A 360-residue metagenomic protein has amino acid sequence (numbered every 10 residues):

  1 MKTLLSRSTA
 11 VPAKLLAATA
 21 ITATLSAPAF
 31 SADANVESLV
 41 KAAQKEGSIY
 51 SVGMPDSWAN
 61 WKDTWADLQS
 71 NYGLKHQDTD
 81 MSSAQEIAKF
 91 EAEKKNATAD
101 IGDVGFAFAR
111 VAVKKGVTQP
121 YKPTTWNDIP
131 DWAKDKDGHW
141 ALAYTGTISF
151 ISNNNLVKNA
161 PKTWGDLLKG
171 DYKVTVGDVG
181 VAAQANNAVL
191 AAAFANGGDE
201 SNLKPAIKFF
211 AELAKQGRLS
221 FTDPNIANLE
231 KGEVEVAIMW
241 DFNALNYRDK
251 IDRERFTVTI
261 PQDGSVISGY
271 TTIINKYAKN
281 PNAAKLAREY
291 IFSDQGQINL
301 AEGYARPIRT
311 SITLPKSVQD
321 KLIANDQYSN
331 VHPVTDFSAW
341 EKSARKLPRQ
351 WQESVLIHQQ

Functional and structural regions predicted by a protein language model:
T24-A29: N-terminal signal peptide c-region/cleavage motif recognized by signal peptidases
F30-Y50, Q69-S70, L168-G170: Immediate post-signal peptide segment of exported/extracytoplasmic ligand-binding proteins
Y50-W65, Q77-E91, A97-E233: Extracytoplasmic ligand-binding site segments that recognize negatively charged/polar headgroups
A107-V113, E230, V236-R255: A ligand-binding cleft/hinge motif common to bilobed small-molecule-binding domains
T118-T125, G138-L142, G165, V236 (+3 more regions): Short beta-strand->loop
D131, T145-S149, I207-E212, R218 (+2 more regions): Periplasmic-binding protein-like
V266, Y270, N275-V334: Mature extracytoplasmic/periplasmic domains
S329-Q360: Conserved C-terminal helix/tail region of periplasmic/extracytoplasmic solute-binding proteins
